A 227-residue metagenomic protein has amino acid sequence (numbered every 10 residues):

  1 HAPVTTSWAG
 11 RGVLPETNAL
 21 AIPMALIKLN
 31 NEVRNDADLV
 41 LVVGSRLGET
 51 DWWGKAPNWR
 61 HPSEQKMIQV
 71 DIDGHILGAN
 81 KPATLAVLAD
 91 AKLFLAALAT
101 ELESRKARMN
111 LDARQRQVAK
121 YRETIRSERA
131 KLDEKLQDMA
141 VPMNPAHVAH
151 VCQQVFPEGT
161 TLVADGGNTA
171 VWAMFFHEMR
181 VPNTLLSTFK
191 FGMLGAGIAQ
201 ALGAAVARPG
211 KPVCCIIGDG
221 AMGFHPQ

Functional and structural regions predicted by a protein language model:
H1-I68, R180-K211, H225-Q227: Glycine-rich, anion-gripping cofactor-binding loops and their flanking helix/strand elements in enzyme active sites
A2-P3, S7, V40, L98-R108 (+5 more regions): Change "in soluble alpha/beta enzymes" to "in soluble alpha/beta proteins
G10-P15, G48-E49, G74-G78, T84 (+4 more regions): Short gly/pro/ser/thr-enriched loop/turn and capping motifs at secondary-structure boundaries
D38, T84, T160: Conserved acidic residues
S45-R46, G218-G220: Active-site metal-binding loops of divalent metal-dependent hydrolases
L77-K120: Terminal amphipathic helices with adjacent charged low-complexity linkers/tails
R122-G210: Active-site diphosphate/adenylate-binding microenvironment
